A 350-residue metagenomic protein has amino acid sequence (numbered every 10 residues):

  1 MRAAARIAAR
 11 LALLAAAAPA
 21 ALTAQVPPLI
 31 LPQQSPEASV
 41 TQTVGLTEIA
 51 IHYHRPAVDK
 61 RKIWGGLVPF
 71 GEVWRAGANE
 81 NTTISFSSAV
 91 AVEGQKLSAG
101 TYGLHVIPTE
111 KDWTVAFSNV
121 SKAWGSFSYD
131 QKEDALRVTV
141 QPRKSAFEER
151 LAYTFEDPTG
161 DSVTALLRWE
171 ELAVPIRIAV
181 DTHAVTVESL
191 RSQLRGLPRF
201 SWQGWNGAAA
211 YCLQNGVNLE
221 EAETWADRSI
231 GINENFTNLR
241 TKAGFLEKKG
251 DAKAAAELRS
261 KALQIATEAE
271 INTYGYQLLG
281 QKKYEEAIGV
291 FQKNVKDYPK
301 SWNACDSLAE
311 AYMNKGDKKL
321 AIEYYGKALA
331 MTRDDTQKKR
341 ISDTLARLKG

Functional and structural regions predicted by a protein language model:
M1-A9: N-terminal secretory signal peptides that target proteins for export/translocation
A8-A21: Bacterial N-terminal signal peptides
A24-Q25: Boundary of Sec targeting at the N-terminus
E48-A99, H105-G204, N233: Extended, well-structured beta-strand/loop surface patches that form recognition or cofactor-anchoring regions within
Q193-R228, R240-S307: Alpha-helical adaptor scaffolds
E234-N235, T267-E268, P299, R333-D334: Helix-capping and short linker residues that terminate individual alpha-solenoid repeat units
K248-E257, K318-K319, A346-G350: Alpha-helical linker/edge segments of TPR/alpha-solenoid repeat scaffolds and analogous pre-/post-domain helices
E268, Q277, L320-G350: Terminal, low-structured helical/coil segments at or just beyond the last alpha-helical repeat
